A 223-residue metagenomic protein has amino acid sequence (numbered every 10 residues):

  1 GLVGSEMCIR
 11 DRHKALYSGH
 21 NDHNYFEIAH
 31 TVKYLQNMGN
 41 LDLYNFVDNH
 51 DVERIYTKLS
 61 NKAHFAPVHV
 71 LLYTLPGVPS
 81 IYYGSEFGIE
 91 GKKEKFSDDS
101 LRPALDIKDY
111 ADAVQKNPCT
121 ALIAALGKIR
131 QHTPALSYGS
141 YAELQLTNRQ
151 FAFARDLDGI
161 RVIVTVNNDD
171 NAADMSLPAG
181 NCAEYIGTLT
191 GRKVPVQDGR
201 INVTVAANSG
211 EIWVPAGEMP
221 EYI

Functional and structural regions predicted by a protein language model:
S5-E6, R10-G39, L43, N61-K62 (+4 more regions): Active-site-proximal helices and loops of the catalytic beta/alpha 8
Y44-F46, Y73-T74, P79-Y83, V164: Structural recognition of the beta-strand scaffold that forms the well-ordered cores of secreted hydrolase catalytic
P79-G84, P134-S140: Acidic/polar loop patches that form or flank catalytic/metal-binding clefts of enzymes that bind anionic ligands
G139-I160: Surface beta-strand/loop "capping" patches
T165-D169: Asparagine-centered strand-capping/turn motif at beta-strand->loop junctions
A179-G191: Solvent-exposed beta-hairpin/edge-strand motifs
V196-I223: C-terminal beta-strand-rich structural cap/linker in extracellular carbohydrate-active enzymes
